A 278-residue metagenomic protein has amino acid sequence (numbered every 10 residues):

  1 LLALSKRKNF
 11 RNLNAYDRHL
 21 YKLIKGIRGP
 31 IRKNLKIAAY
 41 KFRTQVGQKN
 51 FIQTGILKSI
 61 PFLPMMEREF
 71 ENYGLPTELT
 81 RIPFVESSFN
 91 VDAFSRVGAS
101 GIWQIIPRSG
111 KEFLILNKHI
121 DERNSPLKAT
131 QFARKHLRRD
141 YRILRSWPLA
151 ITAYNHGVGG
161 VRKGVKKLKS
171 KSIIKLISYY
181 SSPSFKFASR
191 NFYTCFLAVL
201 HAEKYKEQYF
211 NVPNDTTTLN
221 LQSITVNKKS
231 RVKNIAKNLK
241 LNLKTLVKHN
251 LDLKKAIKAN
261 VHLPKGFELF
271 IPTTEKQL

Functional and structural regions predicted by a protein language model:
L1-Y73: An acidic, Gly/Ser/Thr/Pro-rich helix-cap/linker signature
I52-S59, L63, N72-L75, S95-W103 (+5 more regions): Solvent-exposed, acidic/flexible segments
P76-D92, A150-N155, L246-N250: Short, functionally critical alpha-helical segments immediately adjacent to catalytic or ligand/cofactor-binding
S88-R96, E112, D140-I143, V158-K171 (+1 more regions): Secretory-pathway/luminal and periplasmic proteins that interact with or process carbohydrate-rich
V97-H119, T130-A133, L137, V161: Substrate-binding/active-site groove segments that recognize and process beta-1,4-linked N-acetyl-hexosamine
Y180-Y209, G266, T274: Catalytic cores of secreted or luminal carbohydrate-active enzymes
S184, K248-L278: Extracellular LysM carbohydrate-binding repeats and other cell-envelope/extracellular binding modules
N214-L243: Primarily a LysM-type cell-wall glycan-binding module
